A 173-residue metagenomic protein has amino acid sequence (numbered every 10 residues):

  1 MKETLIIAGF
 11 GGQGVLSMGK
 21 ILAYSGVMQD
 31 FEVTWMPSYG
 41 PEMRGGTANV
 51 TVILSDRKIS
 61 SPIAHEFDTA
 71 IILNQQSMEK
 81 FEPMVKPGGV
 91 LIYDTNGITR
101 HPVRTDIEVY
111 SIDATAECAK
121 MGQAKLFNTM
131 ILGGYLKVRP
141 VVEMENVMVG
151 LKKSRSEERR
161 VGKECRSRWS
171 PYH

Functional and structural regions predicted by a protein language model:
M1-R160: Active-site cofactor/cluster-binding pocket
G162-H173: Positively charged, low-complexity/disordered segments
